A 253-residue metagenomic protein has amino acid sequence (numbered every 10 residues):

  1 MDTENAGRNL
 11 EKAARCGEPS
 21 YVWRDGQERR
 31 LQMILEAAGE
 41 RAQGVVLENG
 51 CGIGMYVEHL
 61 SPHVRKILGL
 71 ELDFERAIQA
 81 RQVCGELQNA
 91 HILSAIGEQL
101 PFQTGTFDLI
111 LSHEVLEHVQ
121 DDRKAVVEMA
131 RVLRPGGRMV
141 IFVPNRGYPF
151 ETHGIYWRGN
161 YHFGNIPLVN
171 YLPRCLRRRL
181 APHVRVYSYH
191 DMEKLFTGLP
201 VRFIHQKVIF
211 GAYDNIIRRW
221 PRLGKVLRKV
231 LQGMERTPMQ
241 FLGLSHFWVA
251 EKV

Functional and structural regions predicted by a protein language model:
M1-Q103, L109-H113, V126, V186 (+3 more regions): Conserved N-terminal segment of class I S-adenosyl-L-methionine
R8-K12, E18-D25, Q120-E128, R138-V249: S-adenosyl-L-methionine-dependent methyltransferase catalytic module, highlighting the catalytic core
V45, G137-R138: Short glycine-centered segments of the SAM/dcSAM-binding site in methyltransferase folds
E114-H118: Short catalytic micro-motifs in class I SAM-dependent methyltransferases
K252-V253: Generic C-terminal helix-cap and adjacent flexible tail
